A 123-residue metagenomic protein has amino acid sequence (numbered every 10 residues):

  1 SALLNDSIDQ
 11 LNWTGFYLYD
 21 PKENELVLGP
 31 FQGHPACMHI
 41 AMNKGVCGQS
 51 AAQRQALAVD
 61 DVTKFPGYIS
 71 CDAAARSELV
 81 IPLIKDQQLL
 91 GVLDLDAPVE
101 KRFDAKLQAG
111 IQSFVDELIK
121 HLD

Functional and structural regions predicted by a protein language model:
S1-F31, P35, E117-L122: Intrinsically disordered, low-complexity terminal regulatory regions
I8, C71-A75: Short loop/turn motifs at secondary-structure junctions and domain boundaries
W13, V80, V92: Short hydrophobic/aromatic beta-strand element in the GNAT-like acyltransferase core that lines or flanks the acyl-donor
Y19-C71: Regulatory sensory and allosteric helical modules in signal-transduction proteins and certain transcription factors
S77-I84: A short, aliphatic-rich beta-strand micro-motif
I84-A97: Sensory-domain boundary capping and coupling elements
A97-D123: Juxtadomain coupling helices with adjacent low-complexity linkers
